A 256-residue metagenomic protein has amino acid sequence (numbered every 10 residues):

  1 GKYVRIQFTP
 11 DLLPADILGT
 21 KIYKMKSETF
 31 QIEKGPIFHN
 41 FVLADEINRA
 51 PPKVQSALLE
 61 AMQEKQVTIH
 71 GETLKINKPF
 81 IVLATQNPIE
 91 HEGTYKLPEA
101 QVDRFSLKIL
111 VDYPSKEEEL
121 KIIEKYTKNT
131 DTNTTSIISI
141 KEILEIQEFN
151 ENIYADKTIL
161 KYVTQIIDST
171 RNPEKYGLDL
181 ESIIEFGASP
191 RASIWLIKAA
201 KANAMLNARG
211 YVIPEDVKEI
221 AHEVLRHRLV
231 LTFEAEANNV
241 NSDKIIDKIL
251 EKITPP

Functional and structural regions predicted by a protein language model:
G1-T9: Walker A/P-loop
K2, N40-F41, H227: The start of beta-strands in P-loop NTPase/AAA+ ATPase cores
L12, K21, A61-M62, Q101 (+4 more regions): Hydrophobic aliphatic residues
I17, L58, F105, V163 (+2 more regions): Residue-level signature of catalytic and energy-coupling elements of molecular machines, predominantly ATP/GTP-dependent
Y23-L43: Conserved alpha-helical scaffold flanking the Walker A/P-loop in AAA+ ATPase domains
K24-E28, E46-V54, M62-I153, K201-N203: Canonical AAA+ ATPase core
K108-L180, L206-G210, P214, A235 (+1 more regions): Conserved C-terminal "switch" segment of AAA+ ATPases
E174-P256: C-terminal engagement/docking regions of AAA+ P-loop ATPases
